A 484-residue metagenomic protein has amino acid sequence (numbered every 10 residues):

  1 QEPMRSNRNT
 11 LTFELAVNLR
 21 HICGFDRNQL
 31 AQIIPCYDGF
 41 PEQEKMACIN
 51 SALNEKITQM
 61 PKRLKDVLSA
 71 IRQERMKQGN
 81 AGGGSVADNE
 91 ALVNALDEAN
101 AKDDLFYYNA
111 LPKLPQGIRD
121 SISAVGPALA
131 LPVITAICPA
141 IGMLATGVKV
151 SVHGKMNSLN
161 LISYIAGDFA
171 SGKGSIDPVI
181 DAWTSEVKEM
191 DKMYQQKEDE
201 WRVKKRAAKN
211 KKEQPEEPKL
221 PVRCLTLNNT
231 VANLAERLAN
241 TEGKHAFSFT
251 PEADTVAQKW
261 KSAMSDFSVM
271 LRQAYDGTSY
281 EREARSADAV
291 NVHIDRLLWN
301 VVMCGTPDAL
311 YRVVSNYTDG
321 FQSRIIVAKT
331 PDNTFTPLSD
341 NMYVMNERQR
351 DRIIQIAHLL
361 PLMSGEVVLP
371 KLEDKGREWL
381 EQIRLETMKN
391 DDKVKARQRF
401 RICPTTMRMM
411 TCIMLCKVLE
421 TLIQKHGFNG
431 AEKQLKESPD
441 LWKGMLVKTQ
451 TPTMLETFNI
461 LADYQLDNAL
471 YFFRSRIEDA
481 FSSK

Functional and structural regions predicted by a protein language model:
Q1-G83, M407, T411, L441 (+1 more regions): Modules that initiate DNA replication and primer synthesis
L64, L68-K484: Phosphate-handling catalytic cores of nucleic-acid transaction enzymes
